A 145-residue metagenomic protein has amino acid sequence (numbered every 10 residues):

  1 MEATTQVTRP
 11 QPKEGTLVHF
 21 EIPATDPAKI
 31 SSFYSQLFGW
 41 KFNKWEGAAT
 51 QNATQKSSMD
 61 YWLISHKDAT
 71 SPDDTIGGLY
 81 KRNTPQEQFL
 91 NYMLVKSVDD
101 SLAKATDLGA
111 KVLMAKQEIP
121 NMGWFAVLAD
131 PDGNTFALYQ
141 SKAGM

Functional and structural regions predicted by a protein language model:
M1-S31, K41, Q88-N91, S141-M145: N-terminal beta-strand motif that seeds the catalytic metal site of vicinal oxygen chelate
Q11-E14, E21-P72, D107: Core segments of cupin and vicinal oxygen chelate
H19, A48, Q55, G78-Y80 (+3 more regions): Residue-level hotspots at or immediately adjacent to binding/recognition sites across diverse folds
T25-A28, N91-T135: Vicinal oxygen chelate
T50-Q51, Q55-D60, P85-E87, I119-W124: Short acidic/glycine-enriched loop/turn segments that link adjacent beta-strands
Y61, I76, F125-V127: Short hydrophobic/aromatic beta-strand element in the GNAT-like acyltransferase core that lines or flanks the acyl-donor
I64-A69, L128-P131, S141: Active-site beta-strand termini and strand-to-loop segments that position acidic
T70-T75, D132-F136: Short, charged/polar, Gly/Pro-enriched secondary-structure boundary elements
